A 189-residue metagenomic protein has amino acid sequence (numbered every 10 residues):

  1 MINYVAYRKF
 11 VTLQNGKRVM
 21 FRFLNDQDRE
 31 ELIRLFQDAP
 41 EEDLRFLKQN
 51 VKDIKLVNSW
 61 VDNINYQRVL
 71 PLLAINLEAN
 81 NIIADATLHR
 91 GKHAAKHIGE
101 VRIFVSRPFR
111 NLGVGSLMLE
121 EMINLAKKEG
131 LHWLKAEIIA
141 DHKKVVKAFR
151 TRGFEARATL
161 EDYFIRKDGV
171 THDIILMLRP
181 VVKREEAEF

Functional and structural regions predicted by a protein language model:
K17-V19, A79-D85, H172: Glycine-rich phosphate/pyrophosphate-binding loop shared by adenosine-nucleotide-utilizing enzymes
V19-L32, P180: A short beta-loop-alpha structural element at the N-terminal edge of CoA-dependent acyl/N-acetyltransferase catalytic
R29, R34-K48: Helix-loop element at the rim of GNAT/NAT acetyltransferase active sites that forms part of the acceptor-substrate
Q49-R107, P180-V182: Acetyl-CoA-dependent GNAT
V105, N111-K128, K147-T151: Conserved acetyl-CoA-binding loop-helix of GNAT-fold acetyltransferases
R110, A136-V146: Conserved beta-strand-loop-alpha-helix junction that forms the acyl-donor binding cleft
E137-I138, R150-H172: Conserved catalytic-core motifs of GNAT/GCN5-like acyltransferases
D162-F189: C-terminal "cap" of GNAT-fold acetyltransferases
